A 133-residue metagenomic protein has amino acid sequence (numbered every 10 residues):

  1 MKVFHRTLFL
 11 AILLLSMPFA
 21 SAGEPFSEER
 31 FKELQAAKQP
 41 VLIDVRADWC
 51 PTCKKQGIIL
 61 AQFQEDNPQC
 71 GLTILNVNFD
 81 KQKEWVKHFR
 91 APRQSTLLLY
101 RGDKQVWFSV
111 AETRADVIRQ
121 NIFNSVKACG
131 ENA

Functional and structural regions predicted by a protein language model:
M1-F9: Bacterial N-terminal signal peptides that target proteins for export
L8-P18: Bacterial N-terminal signal peptides
G23-Q39: A short beta-strand-turn-helix
A36-D48: Short active-site neighborhood of thiol/selenol oxidoreductases, capturing the structured segment around
Q39-P40, F89-L98: Structural micro-motif
V45, Q64, Q69-K83: Thiol-based oxidoreductase modules, predominantly thioredoxin-like and allied folds used for disulfide exchange
K54-N67: Typically the conserved alpha-helix immediately C-terminal to a functionally engaged Cys/Sec in thioredoxin-like
L99-A133: Non-catalytic, surface beta->alpha helical segment in thiol-disulfide oxidoreductase systems
